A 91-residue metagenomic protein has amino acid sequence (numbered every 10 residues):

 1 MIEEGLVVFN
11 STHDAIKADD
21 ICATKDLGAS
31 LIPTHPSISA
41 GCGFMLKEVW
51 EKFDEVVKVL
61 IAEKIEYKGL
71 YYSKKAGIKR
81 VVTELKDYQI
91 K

Functional and structural regions predicted by a protein language model:
I2, T24, S39-G41, I65: Short connector loops at helix/strand junctions that flank enzyme active sites, especially segments positioning acidic
E3-V8: Short glycine-/aliphatic-rich beta-strand segments at the starts of folded cytosolic domains
F9-N10, E48: Short His-Asn-centered micro-motif
S11-G28: Short amphipathic alpha-helix segments
H13, G28, H35, G43 (+2 more regions): Generic secondary-structure boundary/loop-capping signal
A15-I16, K52-K58: Short, conserved charged micro-motifs
G28-E55: Amphipathic, hydrophobic secondary-structure cores in small proteins
V57-K91: C-terminal structural segments of small proteins and small subunits
